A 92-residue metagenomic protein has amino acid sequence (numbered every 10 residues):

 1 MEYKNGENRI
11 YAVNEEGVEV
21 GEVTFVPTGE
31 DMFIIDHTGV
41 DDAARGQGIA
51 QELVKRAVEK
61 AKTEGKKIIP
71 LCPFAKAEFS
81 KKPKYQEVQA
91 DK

Functional and structural regions predicted by a protein language model:
M1-F33: N-terminal first-folded block
G17, H37, K82-Y85: Generic secondary-structure boundary/loop-capping signal
T28, D36-T38, L71-F74: Acidic/polar N-terminal loop/beta-strand segments that form early-domain functional surfaces
T38-R45: A short, internal acetyl-CoA/4′-phosphopantetheine-binding micro-motif in the GNAT/acyltransferase core
G46-A57: Conserved acetyl-CoA-binding loop-helix of GNAT-fold acetyltransferases
R56-K92: C-terminal structural segments of small proteins and small subunits
